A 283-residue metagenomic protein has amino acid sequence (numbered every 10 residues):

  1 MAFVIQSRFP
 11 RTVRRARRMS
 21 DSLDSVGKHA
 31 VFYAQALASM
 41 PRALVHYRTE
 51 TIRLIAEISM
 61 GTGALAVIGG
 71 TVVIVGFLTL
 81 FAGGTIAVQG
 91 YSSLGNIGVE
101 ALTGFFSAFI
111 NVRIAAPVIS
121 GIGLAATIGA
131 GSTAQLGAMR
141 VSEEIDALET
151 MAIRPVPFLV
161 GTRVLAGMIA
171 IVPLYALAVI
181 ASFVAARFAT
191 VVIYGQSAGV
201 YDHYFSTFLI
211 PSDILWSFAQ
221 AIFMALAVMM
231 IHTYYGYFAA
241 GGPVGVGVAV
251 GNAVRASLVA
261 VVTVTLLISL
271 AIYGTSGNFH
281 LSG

Functional and structural regions predicted by a protein language model:
F3-R53, Y235-A240: Short, membrane-interfacial amphipathic segments enriched in basic
R42-I52, A56-T71, L258: Membrane-interface helix starts
G63, V67, I114-A115, I119 (+4 more regions): Selective transmembrane-helix segments that form parts of the transport pathway or gating/packing helices in multipass
L65-G84, V261-L267, A271: Hydrophobic alpha-helical transmembrane segments of multi-pass membrane transport/permease proteins
V72, S120-G121, A125, G161-T190 (+3 more regions): Hydrophobic alpha-helical transmembrane segments that constitute the membrane-spanning cores of multi-pass membrane
L80-V112, I180-I222, I231-N252, T275-G283: Membrane-interfacial helix-loop-helix connectors in multipass membrane proteins
E100-D146, I231: Hydrophobic alpha-helical transmembrane segments of multi-pass membrane transport proteins
L136-V160, G242-V246: Short cytoplasmic-facing helical segments at TM-TM junctions of multi-pass membrane proteins
